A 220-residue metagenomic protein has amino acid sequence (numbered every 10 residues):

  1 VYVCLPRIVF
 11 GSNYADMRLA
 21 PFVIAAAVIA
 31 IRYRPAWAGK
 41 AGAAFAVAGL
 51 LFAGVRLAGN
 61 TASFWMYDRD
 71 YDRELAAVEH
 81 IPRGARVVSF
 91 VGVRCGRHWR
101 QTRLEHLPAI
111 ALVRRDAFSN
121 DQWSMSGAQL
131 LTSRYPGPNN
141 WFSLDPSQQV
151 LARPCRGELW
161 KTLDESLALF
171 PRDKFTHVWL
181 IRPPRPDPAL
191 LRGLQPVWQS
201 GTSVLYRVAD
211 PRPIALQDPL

Functional and structural regions predicted by a protein language model:
V1-L5: Transmembrane alpha-helix segments characteristic of polytopic inner-membrane glycan-assembly/cell-envelope
P6-Y14, N60-M66: Membrane-interface helix caps and helix-loop-helix hairpins in membrane proteins
F10-A36: Hydrophobic/aromatic-rich transmembrane helices and adjacent perimembrane loops
I29-A58: Signature aromatic-anchored transmembrane alpha helix within multi-pass, membrane-resident enzymes that catalyze glycan
A43-F45, G49, T61-D68, V204: Residues lining hydrophobic/aromatic ligand-binding pockets adjacent to catalytic sites
G54-A77: Hydrophobic alpha-helical transmembrane segments in integral membrane proteins
Y67, A77-L159, P171-P183, Y206: Short periplasmic/luminal acceptor-recognition loop of GT-C membrane glycosyltransferases, typified by
G157-L220: Aromatic/acidic, Gly/Pro-rich catalytic loop(s) in extracytoplasmic/lumenal soluble domains of multi-pass membrane
